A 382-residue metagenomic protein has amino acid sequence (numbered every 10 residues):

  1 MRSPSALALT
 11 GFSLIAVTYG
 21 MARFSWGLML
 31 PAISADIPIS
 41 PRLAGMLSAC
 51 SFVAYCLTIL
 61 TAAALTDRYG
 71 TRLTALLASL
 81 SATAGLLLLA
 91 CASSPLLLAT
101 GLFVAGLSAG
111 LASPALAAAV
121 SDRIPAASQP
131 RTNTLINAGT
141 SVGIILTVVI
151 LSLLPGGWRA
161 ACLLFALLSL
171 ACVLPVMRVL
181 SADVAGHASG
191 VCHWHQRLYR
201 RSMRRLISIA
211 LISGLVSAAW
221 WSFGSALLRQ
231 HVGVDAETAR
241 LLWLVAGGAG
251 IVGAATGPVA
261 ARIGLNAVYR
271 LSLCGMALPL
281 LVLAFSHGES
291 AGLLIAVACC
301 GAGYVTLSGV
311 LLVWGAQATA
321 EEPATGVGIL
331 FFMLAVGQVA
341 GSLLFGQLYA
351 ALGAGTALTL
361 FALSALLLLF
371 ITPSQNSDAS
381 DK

Functional and structural regions predicted by a protein language model:
W26-G27, M203-I251: Extracytoplasmic gate region of multi-pass secondary transporters
P38, G70, C91-L96, S286-G288: Helix-breaking motifs and short loop linkers at transmembrane-helix boundaries and internal kinks in secondary membrane
L57-S93: Conserved MFS/SLC helix-loop-helix module at the cytosolic interface between two early adjacent transmembrane helices
T58-G70, V252-L265, Y349-A350: Helix-to-loop junctions at the C-terminal end of transmembrane segments in multipass secondary transporters
G101-A138: Cytoplasmic helix-loop-helix junction between adjacent transmembrane helices in 12-TM secondary transporters
A126-L180: Helix-loop-helix hairpin linking two adjacent transmembrane segments in secondary transporters
N266-L311: C-terminal transmembrane helical hairpin of 12-TM major facilitator-type secondary transporters
A318-A354, F361: A late C-terminal transmembrane helix in Major Facilitator Superfamily
